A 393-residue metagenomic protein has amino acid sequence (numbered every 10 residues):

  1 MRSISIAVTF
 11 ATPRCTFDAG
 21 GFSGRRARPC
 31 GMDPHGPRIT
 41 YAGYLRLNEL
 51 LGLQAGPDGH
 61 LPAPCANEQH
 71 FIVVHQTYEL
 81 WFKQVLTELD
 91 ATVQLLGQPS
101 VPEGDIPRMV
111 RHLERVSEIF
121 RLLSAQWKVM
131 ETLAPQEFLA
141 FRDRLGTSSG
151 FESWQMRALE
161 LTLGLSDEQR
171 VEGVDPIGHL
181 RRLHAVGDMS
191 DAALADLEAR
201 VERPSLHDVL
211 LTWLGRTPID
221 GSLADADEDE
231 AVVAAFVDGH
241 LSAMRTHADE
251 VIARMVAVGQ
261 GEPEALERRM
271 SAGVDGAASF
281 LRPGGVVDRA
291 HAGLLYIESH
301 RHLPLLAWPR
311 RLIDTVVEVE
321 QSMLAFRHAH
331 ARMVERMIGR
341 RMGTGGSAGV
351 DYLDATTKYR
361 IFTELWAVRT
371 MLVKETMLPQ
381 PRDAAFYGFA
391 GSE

Functional and structural regions predicted by a protein language model:
R2-S5, C15: Low-acidity, Ser/Thr- and Arg-rich intrinsically disordered low-complexity segments
S5-A7, R25: Serine/proline-rich low-complexity intrinsically disordered segments, especially terminal tails, linkers
A7-A11, D18: Short amphipathic, helix-prone segments within low-complexity/disordered or flexible regions
T16-F17, S23: A general signal for intrinsically disordered, low-complexity N-terminal leader regions
F22-E393: Surface-exposed peri-terminal alpha-helical interaction modules
